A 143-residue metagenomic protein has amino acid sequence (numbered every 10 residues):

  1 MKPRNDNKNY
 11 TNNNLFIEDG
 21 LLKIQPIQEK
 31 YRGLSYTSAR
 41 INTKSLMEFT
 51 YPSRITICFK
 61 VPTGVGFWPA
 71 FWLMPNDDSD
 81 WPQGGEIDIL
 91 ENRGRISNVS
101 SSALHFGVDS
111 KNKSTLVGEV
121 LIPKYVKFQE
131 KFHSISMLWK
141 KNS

Functional and structural regions predicted by a protein language model:
M1-S143: GH16 jelly-roll
